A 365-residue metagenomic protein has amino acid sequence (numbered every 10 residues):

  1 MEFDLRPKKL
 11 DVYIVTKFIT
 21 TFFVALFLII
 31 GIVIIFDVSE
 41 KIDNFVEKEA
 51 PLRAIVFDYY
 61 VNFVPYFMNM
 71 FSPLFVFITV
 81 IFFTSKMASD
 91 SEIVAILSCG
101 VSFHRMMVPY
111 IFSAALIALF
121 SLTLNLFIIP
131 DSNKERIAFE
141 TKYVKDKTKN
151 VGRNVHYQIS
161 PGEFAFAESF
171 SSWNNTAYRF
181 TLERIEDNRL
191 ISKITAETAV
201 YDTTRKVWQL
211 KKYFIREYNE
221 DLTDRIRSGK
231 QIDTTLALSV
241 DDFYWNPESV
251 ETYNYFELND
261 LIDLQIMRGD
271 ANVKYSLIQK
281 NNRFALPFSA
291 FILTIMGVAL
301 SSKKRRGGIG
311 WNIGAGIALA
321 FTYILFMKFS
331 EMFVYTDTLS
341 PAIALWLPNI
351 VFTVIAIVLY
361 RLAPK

Functional and structural regions predicted by a protein language model:
M1-P161, S172, R189, D221-T223 (+1 more regions): Transmembrane alpha-helices
I159-R205, Q209-Y213: Structural signature for solvent-exposed beta-strand/loop edge elements and short helix-capping sites, enriched
A196, S228-K230: N-terminal amphipathic/hydrophobic interface segments
I215-Y218: Hydrophobic lipid-interacting interfaces of membrane-associated proteins
